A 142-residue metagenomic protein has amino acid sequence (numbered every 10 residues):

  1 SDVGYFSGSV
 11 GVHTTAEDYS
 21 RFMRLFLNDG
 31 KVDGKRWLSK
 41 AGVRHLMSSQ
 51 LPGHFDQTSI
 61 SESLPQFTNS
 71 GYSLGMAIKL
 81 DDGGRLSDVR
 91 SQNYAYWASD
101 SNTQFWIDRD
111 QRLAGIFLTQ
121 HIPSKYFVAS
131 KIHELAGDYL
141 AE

Functional and structural regions predicted by a protein language model:
S1-E142: Catalytic loop of the DD-peptidase/beta-lactamase superfamily, centered on the K-T-G motif and neighboring
